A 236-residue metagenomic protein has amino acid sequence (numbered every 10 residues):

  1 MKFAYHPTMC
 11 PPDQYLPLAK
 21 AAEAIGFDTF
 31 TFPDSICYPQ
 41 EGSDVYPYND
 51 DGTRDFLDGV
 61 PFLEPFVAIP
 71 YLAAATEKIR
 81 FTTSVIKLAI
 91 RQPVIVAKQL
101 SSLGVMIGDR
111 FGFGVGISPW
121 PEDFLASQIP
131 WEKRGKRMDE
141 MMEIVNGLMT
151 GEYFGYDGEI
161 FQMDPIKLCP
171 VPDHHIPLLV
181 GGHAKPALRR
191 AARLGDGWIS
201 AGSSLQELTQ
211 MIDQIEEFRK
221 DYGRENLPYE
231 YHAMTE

Functional and structural regions predicted by a protein language model:
M1-E236: Active-site-adjacent structural elements that line small-molecule/cofactor binding pockets in enzymes
